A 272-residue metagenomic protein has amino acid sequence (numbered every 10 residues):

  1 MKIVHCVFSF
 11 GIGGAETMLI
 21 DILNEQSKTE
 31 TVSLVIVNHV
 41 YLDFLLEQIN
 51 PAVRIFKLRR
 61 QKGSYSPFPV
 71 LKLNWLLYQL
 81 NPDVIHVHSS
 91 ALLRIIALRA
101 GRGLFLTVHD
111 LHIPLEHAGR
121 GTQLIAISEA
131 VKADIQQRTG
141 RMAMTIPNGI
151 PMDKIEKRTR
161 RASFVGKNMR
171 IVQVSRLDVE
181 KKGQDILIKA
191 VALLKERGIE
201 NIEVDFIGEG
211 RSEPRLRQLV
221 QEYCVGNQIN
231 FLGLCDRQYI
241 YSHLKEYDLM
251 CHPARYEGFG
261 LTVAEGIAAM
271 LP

Functional and structural regions predicted by a protein language model:
H5-F68, G210-E213: N-terminal strand-loop element at the rim of the active site of nucleotide-sugar-dependent glycosyltransferases
G13-D21, M169, D178-K195, V204 (+1 more regions): A conserved mid-protein helix/loop that constitutes part of the nucleotide-sugar donor-binding site
Y65-P69, H86-L93, V108: Short His-centered aromatic/hydrophobic patch
L77, L234-C235, S242-Y247: Short alpha-helical donor nucleotide-sugar binding micro-motif in glycosyltransferases
A130, G149: Carbohydrate-associated surface elements
R217-C235: Nucleotide-activated donor-binding/catalytic signature segment of Leloir-type glycosyltransferases, i.e., the conserved
R255: Aromatic "clamp/platform" in nucleotide-sugar-dependent glycosyltransferases that forms part of the donor/acceptor
G260-V263: Short glycine/serine-rich donor-binding loops of glycosyltransferases
